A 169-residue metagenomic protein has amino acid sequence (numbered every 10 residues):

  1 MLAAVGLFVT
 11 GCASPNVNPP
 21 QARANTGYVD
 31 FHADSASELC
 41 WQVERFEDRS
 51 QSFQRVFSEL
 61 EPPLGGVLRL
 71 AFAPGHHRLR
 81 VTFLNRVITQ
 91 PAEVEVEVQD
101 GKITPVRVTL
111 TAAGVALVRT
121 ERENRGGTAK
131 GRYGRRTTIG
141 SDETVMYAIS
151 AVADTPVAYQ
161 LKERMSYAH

Functional and structural regions predicted by a protein language model:
M1-A13: Sec-dependent bacterial lipoprotein signal peptides
C12-H169: Short loop/turn and low-complexity linker motifs enriched in small/turn-promoting residues
